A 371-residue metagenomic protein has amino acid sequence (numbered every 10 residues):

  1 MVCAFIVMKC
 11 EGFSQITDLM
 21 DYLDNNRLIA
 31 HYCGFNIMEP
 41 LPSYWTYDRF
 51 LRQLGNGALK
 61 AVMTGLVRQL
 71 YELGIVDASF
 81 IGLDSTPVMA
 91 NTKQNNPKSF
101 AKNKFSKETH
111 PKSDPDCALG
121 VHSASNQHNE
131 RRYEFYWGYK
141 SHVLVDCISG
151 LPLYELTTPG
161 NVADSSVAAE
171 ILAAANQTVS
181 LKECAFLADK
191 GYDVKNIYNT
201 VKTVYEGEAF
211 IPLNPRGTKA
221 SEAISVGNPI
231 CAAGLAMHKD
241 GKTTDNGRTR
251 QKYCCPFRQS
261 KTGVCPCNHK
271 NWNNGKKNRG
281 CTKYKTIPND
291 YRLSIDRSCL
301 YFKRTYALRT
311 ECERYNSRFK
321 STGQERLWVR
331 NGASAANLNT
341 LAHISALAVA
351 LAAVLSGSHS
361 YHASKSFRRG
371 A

Functional and structural regions predicted by a protein language model:
M1-V62, L172: Short, positively charged, Gly/Tyr-enriched micro-motifs that form contact patches at catalytic or ligand/partner
F5-F13, D18, I37, T158 (+4 more regions): Short, charged/polar micro-motifs that form catalytic or ligand-binding hotspots
G12-Q15, R27-H31, L54-A58, L70 (+5 more regions): A generic secondary-structure signal for well-formed alpha-helical elements
D21-Y22, G57, A61-G65, V167-E170 (+1 more regions): Short, motif-level signal for alpha-helix interfacial/capping segments enriched in acidic residues and aromatics/proline
Y44-E206, F210-N214, N339: Polybasic low-complexity intrinsically disordered regions
S166-E170, T218-K219, H362-A363: Extended hydrophobic/aromatic segments used for targeting, binding, or gating
Y198-N316: Helix-centered, glycine/charged polyanion-binding patches within enzymatic domains that contact phosphate-containing
S294, F302-A371: Basic, amphipathic alpha-helical segments enriched in Lys/Arg and hydrophobic/aromatic residues
